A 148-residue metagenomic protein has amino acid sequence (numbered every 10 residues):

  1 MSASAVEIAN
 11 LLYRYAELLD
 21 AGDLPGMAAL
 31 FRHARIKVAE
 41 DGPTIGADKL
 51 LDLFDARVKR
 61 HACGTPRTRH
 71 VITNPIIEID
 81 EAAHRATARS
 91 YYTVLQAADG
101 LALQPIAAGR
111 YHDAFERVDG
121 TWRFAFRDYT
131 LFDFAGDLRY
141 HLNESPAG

Functional and structural regions predicted by a protein language model:
M1-L30: Short, low-complexity N-terminal intrinsically disordered segments enriched in polar/charged residues
L24-Y92: A solvent-exposed, acidic/Ser-Thr-rich amphipathic alpha-helical stretch
C63-G148: A beta-strand edge to alpha-helix "cap/lid" segment located at domain peripheries
